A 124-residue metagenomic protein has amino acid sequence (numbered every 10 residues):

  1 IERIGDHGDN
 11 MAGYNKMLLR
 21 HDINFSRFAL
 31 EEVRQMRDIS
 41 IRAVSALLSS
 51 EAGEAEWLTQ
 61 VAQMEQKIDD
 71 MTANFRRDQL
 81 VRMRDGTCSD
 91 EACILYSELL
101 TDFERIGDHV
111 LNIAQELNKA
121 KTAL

Functional and structural regions predicted by a protein language model:
I1-L124: Cytosolic, long alpha-helical scaffolding segments
